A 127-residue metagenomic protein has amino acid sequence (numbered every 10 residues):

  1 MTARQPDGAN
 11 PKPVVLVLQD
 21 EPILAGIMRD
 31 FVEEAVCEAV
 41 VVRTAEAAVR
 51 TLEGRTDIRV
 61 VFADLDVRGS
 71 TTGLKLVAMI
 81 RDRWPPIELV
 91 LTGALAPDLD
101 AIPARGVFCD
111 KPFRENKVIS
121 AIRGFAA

Functional and structural regions predicted by a protein language model:
M1-L16, P22-I23, D57, D82 (+2 more regions): Non-catalytic signal-transmission and effector/linker regions of two-component phosphorelay proteins
P22-V40: Two-component/phosphorelay signaling modules centered on CheY-like receiver
V41-V60: Acidic, metal-coordinating helix/loop segments flanking the phosphotransfer/catalytic sites of two-component signaling
D64-A78: Conserved phosphotransfer microenvironments
T92-G93: Hydrophobic/aromatic residues positioned on beta-strands within the core alpha/beta folds
A96-R105: Short loop/helix-cap segments at secondary-structure boundaries that form the rim of catalytic
